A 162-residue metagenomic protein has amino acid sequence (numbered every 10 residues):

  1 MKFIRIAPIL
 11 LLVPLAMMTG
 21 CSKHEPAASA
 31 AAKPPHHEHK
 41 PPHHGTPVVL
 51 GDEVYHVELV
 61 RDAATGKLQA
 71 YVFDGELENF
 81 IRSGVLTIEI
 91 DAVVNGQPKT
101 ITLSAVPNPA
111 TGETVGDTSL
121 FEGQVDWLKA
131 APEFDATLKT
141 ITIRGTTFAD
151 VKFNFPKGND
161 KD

Functional and structural regions predicted by a protein language model:
F3-R5, L12, T19-D162: Intrinsically disordered, low-complexity terminal tails/loops enriched in metal-binding residues
